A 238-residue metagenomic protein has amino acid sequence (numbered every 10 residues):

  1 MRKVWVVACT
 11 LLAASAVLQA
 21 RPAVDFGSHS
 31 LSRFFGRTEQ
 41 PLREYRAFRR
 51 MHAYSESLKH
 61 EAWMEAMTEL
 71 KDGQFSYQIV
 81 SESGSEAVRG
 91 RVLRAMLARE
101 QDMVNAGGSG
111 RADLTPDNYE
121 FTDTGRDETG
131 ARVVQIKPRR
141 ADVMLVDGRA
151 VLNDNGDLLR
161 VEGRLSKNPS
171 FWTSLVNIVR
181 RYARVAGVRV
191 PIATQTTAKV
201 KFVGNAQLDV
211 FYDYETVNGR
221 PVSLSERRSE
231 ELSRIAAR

Functional and structural regions predicted by a protein language model:
M1-V7: Bacterial N-terminal signal peptides that target proteins for export
V7-S15: Bacterial N-terminal signal peptides
A14, F26-L31, R189-P191: Generic low-polarity alpha-helical segments
A20-D147, D157-L158, K167-L175, K199-R238: Structured extracytoplasmic
T38-E44, D154, R184-V190: Edge/loop elements at the starts and ends of beta-strands within beta-rich repeat scaffolds
V161, I192-T196: Beta-strand-dense domains in secreted/periplasmic systems and polymorphic toxin scaffolds
G163-L165: Transmembrane beta-strand segments that form the barrel wall of outer-membrane beta-barrel proteins
